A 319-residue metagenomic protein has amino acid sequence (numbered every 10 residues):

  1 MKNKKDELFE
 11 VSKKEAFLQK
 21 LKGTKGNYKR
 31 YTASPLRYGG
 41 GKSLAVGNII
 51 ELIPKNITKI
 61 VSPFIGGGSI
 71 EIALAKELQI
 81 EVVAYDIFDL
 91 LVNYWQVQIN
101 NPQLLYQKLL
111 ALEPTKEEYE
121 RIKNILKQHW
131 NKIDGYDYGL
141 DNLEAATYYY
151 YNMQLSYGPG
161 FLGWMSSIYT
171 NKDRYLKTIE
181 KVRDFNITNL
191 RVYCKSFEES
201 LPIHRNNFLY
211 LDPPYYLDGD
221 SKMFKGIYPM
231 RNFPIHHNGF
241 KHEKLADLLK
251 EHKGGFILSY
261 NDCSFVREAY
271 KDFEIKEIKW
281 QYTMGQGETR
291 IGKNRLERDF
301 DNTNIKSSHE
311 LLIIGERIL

Functional and structural regions predicted by a protein language model:
M1-V83, E198-F208, D218-F224, Y228 (+1 more regions): Class I S-adenosyl-L-methionine
K2-V46, I99-I227, F240-K241, E251: SAM-dependent nucleic-acid methyltransferase catalytic core
E51, T58-K127: SAM cofactor-binding core of SAM-dependent methyltransferases, primarily the Rossmann-like beta-alpha-beta module
G67, I87, N152, P213 (+1 more regions): Residues immediately flanking
L74, L78, W95, Q107 (+7 more regions): Short alpha-helical interface elements
Q96, R183-N186, R267, K271: Class I S-adenosyl-L-methionine
